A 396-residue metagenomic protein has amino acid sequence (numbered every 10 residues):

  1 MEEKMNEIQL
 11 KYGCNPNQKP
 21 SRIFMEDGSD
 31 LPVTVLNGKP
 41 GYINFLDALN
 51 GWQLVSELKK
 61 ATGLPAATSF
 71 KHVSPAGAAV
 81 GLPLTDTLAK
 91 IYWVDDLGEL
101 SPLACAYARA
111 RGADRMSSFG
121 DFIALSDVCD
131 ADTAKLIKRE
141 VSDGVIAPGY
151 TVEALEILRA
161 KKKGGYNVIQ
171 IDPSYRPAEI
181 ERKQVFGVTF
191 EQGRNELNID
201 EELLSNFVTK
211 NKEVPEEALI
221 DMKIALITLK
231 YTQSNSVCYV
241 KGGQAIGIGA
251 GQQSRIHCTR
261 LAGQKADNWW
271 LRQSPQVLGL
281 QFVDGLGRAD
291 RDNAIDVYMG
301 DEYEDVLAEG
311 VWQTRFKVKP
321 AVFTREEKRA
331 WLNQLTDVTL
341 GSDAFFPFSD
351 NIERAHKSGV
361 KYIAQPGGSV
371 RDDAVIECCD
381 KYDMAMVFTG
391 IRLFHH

Functional and structural regions predicted by a protein language model:
M1-L203, A218-S236: Active-site loops and adjacent core secondary-structure elements that bind or stabilize anionic groups
D27-K39, A113-F119, G193-K212, D290-V311 (+2 more regions): Gly-rich Lys/Arg/Thr-decorated short loops/hinges at beta-loop-alpha junctions or inter-strand turns that position
E57, Y231, N268-R272, K357 (+1 more regions): Conserved helix-loop functional segments at active or binding sites
A61-S69, V168-I171, S234-K241, L271-F282 (+1 more regions): Flexible, glycine/charged-enriched surface loops at secondary-structure junctions
S74, C129, K241-Q244, Q252 (+2 more regions): Active-site-proximal loop/turn and secondary-structure-junction residues that shape catalytic pockets, frequently
A76-M116, I246-F348: Glycine- and Gly-Pro-enriched alpha-helical subdomains that act as flexible, kink-prone "lid/hinge" or packing modules
D121, L125-S126, R139-I169, S174-R176 (+6 more regions): C-terminal binding/interaction regions
V128, F207-E217, F346: Bateman/CBS regulatory modules and CBS-like beta-alpha motifs in cytosolic regions of diverse proteins
